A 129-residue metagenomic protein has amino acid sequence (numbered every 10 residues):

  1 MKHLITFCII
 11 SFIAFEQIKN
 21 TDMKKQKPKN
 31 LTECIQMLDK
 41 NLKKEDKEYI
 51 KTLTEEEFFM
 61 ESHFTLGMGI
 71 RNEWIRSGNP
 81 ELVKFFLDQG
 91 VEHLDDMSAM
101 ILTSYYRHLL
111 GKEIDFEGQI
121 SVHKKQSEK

Functional and structural regions predicted by a protein language model:
M1-N20: Bacterial Sec-dependent N-terminal signal peptides
F15-Q36, K40, F116-K129: Sec-dependent signal peptide cleavage junction
D46-K129: Compact alpha-helical subdomains of small soluble proteins
